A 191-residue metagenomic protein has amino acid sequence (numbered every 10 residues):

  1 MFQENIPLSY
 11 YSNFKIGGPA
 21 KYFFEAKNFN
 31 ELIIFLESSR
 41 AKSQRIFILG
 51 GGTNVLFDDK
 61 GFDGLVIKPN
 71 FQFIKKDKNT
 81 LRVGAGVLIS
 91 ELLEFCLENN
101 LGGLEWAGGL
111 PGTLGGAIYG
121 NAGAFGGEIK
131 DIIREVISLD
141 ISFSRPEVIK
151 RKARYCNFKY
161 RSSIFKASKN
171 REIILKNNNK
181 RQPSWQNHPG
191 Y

Functional and structural regions predicted by a protein language model:
M1-L114, I118: Anion-binding (especially nucleotide phosphate/pyrophosphate-binding) glycine-rich loop and adjoining beta-alpha core
Q3-E4, Y10, V55, L139-D140 (+1 more regions): Phosphate/pyrophosphate- and phosphate-bearing ligand-binding catalytic cores of soluble enzymes
G17, F24-K27, L56-I74, Y119-R154 (+1 more regions): Structural signature of FAD isoalloxazine-binding scaffolds in flavoprotein oxidoreductases
A26-F29, G86, S90, K130 (+2 more regions): Electropositive phosphate-/nucleotide-binding environments in soluble metabolic enzymes
E37-R45, F73-R82, D140-V148, A167-R171 (+1 more regions): Short, glycine- and charge-enriched coil/turn segments that flank and shape catalytic ligand pockets
V87-I89, G109-P111, Y119, G123-F125 (+4 more regions): Short acidic/polar capping segments at secondary-structure boundaries
F95, E135, K180: Active-site catalytic microenvironments for nucleophilic, acid-base chemistry
